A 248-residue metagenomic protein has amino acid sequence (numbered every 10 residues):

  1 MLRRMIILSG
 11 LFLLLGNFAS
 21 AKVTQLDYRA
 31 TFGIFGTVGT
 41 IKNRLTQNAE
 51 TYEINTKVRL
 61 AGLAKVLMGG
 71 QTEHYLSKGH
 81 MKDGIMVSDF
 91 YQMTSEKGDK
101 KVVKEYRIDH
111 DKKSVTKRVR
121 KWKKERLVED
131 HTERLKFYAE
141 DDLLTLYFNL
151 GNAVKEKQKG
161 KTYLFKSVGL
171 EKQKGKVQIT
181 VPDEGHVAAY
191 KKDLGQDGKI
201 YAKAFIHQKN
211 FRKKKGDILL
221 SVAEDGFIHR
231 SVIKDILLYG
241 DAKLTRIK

Functional and structural regions predicted by a protein language model:
M1-L2: N-terminal secretory signal peptides that target proteins for export/translocation
M5-I6, W122, V232, K248: Small/flexible residues
M5-L15: Sec-dependent N-terminal signal peptides
L11-F12, V23, T132, K176: Intrinsically disordered, low-complexity regions
A21-H110, K155-K248: Acidic, serine/threonine-rich low-complexity disordered tracts
S114-K176: A charged, solvent-exposed segment within the mature domains of Sec-exported extracytoplasmic proteins
